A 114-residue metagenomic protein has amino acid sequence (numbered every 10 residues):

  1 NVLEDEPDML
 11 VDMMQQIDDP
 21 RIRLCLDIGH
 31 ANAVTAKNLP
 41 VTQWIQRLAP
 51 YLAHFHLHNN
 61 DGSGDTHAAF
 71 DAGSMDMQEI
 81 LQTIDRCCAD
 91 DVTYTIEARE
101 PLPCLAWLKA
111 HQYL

Functional and structural regions predicted by a protein language model:
V2-D5: Active-site-proximal segments of metal-dependent phosphoesterases and phosphodiesterases across multiple
P7-L114: Histidine-acidic metal/acid-base catalytic patches
